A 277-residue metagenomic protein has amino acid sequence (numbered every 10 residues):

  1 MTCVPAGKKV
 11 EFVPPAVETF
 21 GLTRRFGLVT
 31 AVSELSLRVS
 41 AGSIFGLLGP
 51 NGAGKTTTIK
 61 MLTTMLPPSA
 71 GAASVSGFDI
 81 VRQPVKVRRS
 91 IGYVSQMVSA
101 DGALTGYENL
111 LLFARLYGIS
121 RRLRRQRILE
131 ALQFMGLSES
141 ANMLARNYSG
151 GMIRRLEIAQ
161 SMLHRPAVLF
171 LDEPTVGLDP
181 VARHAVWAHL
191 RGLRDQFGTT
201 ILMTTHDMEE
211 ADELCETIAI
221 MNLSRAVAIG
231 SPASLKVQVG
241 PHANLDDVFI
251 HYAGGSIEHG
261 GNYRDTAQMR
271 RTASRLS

Functional and structural regions predicted by a protein language model:
L111, R115, R122-S140: Conserved ABC ATPase "signature" region
L144-Y148: Conserved ABC ATPase signature
R165: Conserved catalytic motifs of ABC-family nucleotide-binding domains
L169-D172: Catalytic Walker B motif of ABC-type/P-loop ATPase nucleotide-binding domains
H184-F197: Helical segment within the ABC ATPase nucleotide-binding domain
I229-G230: ABC ATPase "signature
